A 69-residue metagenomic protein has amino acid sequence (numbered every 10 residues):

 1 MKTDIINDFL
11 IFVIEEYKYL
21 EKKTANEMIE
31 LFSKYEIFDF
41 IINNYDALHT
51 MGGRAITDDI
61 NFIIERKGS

Functional and structural regions predicted by a protein language model:
M1-S69: C-terminal alpha-helical interaction appendages
